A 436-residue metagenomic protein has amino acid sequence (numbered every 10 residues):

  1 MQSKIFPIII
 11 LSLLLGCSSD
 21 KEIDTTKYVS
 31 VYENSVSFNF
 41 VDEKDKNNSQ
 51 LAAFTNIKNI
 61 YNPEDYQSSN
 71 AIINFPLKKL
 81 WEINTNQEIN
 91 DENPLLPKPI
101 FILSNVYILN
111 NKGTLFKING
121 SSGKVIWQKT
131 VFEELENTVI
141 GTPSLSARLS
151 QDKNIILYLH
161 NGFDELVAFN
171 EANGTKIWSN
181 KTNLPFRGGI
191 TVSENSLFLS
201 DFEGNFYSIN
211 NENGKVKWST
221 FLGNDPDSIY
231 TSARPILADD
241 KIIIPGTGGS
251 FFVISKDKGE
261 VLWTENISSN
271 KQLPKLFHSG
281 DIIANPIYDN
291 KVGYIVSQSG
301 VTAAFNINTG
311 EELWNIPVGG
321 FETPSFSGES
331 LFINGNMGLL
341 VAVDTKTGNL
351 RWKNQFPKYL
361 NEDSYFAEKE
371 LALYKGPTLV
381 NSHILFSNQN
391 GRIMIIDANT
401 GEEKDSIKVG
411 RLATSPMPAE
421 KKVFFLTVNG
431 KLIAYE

Functional and structural regions predicted by a protein language model:
L13-G16: C-terminal motif of bacterial Sec signal peptides marking the signal peptidase cleavage site
S18-K21: Bacterial signal peptide processing site
T25, L51, L80-I100, Q128-S150 (+6 more regions): Extracytoplasmic beta-rich repeat domains
Y28-N39, K44-E82: Blade/loop signatures of beta-propeller domains
V106, I156-L157, L197, I242 (+4 more regions): Hydrophobic beta-strand positions that form the internal "hydrophobic ladder" of WD40/Gbeta-like beta-propeller blades
N110-N111, H160-G162, D201-F202, G246-T247 (+5 more regions): Structural signature of WD-repeat beta-propellers
N119-S122, N170-N173, N210-G214, K256-G259 (+3 more regions): Short loop/turn segments that connect beta-strands within beta-propeller blades
